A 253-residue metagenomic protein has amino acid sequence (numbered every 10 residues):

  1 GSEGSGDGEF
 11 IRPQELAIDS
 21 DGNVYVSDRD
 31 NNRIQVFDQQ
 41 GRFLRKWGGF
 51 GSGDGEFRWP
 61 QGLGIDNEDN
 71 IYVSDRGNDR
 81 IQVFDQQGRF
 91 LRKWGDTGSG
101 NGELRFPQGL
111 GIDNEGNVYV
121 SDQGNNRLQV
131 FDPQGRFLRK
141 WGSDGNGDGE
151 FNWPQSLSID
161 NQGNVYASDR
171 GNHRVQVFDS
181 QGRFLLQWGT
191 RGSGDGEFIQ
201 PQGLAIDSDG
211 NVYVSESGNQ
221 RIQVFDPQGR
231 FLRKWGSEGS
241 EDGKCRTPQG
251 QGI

Functional and structural regions predicted by a protein language model:
G1-I253: Eukaryotic scaffold repeat domains enriched in small/polar residues
